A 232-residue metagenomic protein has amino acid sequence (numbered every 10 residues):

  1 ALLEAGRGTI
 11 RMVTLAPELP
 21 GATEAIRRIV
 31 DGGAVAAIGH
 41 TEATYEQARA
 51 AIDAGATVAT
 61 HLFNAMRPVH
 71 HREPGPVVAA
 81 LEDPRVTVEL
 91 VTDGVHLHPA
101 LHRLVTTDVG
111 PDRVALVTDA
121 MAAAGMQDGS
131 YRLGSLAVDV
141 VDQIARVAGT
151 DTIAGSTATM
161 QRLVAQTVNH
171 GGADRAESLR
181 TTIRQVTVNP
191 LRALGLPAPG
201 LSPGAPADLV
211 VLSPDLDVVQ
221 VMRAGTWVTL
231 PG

Functional and structural regions predicted by a protein language model:
L2-D128: Active-site core of metal-dependent hydrolases
V78-E89, G94, T106-T118, A123-L212: His/Asp/Glu-enriched, well-ordered alpha-helical/loop segment that forms or immediately abuts the divalent-metal
L216-M222: Short, Lys/Arg- and Gly-enriched loop/turn segments at beta-strand edges
